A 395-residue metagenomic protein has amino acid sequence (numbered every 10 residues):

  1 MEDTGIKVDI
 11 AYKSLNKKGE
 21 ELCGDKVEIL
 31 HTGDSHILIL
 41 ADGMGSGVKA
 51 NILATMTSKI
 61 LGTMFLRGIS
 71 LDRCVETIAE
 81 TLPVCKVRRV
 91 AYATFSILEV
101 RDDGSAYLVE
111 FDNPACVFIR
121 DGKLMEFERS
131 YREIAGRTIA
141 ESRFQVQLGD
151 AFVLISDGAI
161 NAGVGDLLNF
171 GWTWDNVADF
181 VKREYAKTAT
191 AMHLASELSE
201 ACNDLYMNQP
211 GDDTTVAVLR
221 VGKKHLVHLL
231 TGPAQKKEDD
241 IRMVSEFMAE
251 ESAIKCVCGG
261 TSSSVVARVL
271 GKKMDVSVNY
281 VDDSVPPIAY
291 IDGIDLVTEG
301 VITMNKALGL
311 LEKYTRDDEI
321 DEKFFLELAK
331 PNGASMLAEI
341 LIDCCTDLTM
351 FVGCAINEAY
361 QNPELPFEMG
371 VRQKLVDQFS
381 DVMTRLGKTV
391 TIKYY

Functional and structural regions predicted by a protein language model:
M1-E21: Regulatory cytosolic signal-relay segments
N16-K17, E28, V84-K86, S96-I97 (+6 more regions): A generic local secondary-structure boundary/capping motif
E20-H31, E126-G165: Acidic loop->beta-strand submotif enriched in PP2C/PPM serine/threonine phosphatases
C23, L53-G122, I139, A191-L219: Catalytic core of PPM/PP2C metal-dependent serine/threonine phosphatase domains
K26-T81, V153, G165-V177: Primarily the active-site beta-strand->alpha-helix module of PP2C/PPM metal-dependent phosphatases, and frequently
G33-S46, E110, Q145-L168, L219 (+2 more regions): Conserved beta-strand-loop-short alpha-helix elements that form and flank the Mn2+/Mg2+-coordinating active site
N161-S245, K272-Y395: C-terminal catalytic subdomain
D240, V244-L270: Active-site beta-strand/loop microenvironment that shapes enzyme catalytic pockets
